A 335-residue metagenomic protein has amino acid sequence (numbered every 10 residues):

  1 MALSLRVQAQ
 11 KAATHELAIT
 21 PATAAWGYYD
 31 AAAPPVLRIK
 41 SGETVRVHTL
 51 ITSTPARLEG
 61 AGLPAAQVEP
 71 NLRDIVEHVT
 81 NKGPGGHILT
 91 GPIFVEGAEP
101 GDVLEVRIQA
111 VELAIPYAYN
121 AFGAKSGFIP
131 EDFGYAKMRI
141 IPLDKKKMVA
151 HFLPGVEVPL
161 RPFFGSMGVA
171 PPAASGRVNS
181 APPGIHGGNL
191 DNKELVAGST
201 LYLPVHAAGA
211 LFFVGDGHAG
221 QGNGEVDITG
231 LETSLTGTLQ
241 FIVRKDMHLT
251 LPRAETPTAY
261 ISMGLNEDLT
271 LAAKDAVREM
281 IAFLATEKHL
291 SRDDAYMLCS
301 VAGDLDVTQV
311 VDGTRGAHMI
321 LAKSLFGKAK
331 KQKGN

Functional and structural regions predicted by a protein language model:
M1-Q8: C-terminal segment of classical bacterial N-terminal signal peptides
Q10-A25, A66-P84, M167-A181: Short, basic/aromatic beta-hairpin or loop at an interaction surface
A12-T14, A18-A24, A32-R46, I51 (+8 more regions): Alpha/propeptide regions of enzymes that mature by internal proteolysis
T52-A65, V111-A121, G209-A219, T308-V311: Short, Lys/Arg- and Gly-enriched loop/turn segments at beta-strand edges
T52-S53, R57-E96, D102, I108: Extended, compositionally biased flexible segments
H87-I88, F94, Q109-V196: Intrinsically disordered, low-complexity linker/loop segments enriched in Gly/Pro and charged/polar residues
P162-T270: Conserved mixed alpha/beta catalytic, RNA-binding, or beta-rich assembly cores of soluble enzyme, regulatory
G313-N335: Long, compositionally biased
